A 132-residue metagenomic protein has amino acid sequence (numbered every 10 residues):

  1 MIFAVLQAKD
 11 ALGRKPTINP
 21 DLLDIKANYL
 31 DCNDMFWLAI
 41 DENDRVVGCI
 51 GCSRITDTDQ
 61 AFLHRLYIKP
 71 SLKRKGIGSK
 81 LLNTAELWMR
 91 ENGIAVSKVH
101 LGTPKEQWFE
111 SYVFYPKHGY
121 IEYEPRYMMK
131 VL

Functional and structural regions predicted by a protein language model:
M1-H64, K69, L82, W88 (+1 more regions): Acetyl-CoA-dependent GNAT
I18, G78, W108: Short, conserved glycine- and acidic-residue-centered signature motifs in active-site or ligand-binding loops
T58, G76, E110: Residues that form or flank phosphate/diphosphate-binding pockets in enzymes that use nucleotide phosphates
R65-I68, R74-L87, E91, V113 (+1 more regions): Conserved acetyl-CoA-binding loop-helix of GNAT-fold acetyltransferases
K73, V96-S111, M129-L132: Conserved beta-strand-loop-alpha-helix junction that forms the acyl-donor binding cleft
A95, I121: Short acidic/polar active-site loop segments enriched in Thr and Asp
